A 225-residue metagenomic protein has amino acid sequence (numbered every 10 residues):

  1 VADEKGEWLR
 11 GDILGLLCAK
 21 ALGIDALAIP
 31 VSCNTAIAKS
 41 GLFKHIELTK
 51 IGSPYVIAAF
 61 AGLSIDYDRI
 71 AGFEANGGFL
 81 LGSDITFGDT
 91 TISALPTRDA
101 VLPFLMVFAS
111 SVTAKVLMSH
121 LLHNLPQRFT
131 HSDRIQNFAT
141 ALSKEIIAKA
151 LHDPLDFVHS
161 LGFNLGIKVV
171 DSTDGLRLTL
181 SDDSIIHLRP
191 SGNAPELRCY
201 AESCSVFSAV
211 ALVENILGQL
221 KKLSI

Functional and structural regions predicted by a protein language model:
V1-G15, A38-S40, G82: Short Gly/Thr/Asp-enriched flexible loops that form oxyanion-binding sites at enzyme active sites
G6-R10, E196-A201: Short, well-ordered strand-loop elements centered on a beta-strand within folded domains, enriched for acidic residues
G15-L16, F104: Motif I (Walker A/P-loop) of helicase-class P-loop NTPases
L16-I24: A conserved helix-loop-strand patch within extracytoplasmic ligand-binding domains of the periplasmic binding
I24-Y200, V206-F207, L212-I225: Phosphate-binding and adjacent anionic-ligand microenvironments
